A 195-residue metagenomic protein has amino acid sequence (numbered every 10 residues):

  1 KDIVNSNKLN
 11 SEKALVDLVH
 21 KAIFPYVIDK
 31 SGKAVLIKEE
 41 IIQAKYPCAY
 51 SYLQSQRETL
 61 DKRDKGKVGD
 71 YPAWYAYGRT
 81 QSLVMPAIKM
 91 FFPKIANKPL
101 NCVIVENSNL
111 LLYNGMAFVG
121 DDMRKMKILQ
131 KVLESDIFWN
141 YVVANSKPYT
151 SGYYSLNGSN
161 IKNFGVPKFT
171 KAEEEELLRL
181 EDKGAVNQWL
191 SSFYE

Functional and structural regions predicted by a protein language model:
K1-E175, L190-F193: Polybasic, glycine- and aromatic-enriched phosphate-binding surface used to engage nucleic acids
A172-G184: A short beta-strand-loop micro-motif that forms or neighbors metal/cofactor- and ligand-binding patches at active-site
D182, N187, S191-E195: A short, amphipathic alpha-helical segment
